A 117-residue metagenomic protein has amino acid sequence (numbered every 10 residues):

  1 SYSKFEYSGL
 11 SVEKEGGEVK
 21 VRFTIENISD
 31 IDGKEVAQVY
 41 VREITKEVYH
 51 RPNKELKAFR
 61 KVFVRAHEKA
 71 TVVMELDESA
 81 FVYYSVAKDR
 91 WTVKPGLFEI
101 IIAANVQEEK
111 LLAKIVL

Functional and structural regions predicted by a protein language model:
S1-L117: Intrinsically disordered, low-complexity Ser/Thr/Gly-rich stretches
